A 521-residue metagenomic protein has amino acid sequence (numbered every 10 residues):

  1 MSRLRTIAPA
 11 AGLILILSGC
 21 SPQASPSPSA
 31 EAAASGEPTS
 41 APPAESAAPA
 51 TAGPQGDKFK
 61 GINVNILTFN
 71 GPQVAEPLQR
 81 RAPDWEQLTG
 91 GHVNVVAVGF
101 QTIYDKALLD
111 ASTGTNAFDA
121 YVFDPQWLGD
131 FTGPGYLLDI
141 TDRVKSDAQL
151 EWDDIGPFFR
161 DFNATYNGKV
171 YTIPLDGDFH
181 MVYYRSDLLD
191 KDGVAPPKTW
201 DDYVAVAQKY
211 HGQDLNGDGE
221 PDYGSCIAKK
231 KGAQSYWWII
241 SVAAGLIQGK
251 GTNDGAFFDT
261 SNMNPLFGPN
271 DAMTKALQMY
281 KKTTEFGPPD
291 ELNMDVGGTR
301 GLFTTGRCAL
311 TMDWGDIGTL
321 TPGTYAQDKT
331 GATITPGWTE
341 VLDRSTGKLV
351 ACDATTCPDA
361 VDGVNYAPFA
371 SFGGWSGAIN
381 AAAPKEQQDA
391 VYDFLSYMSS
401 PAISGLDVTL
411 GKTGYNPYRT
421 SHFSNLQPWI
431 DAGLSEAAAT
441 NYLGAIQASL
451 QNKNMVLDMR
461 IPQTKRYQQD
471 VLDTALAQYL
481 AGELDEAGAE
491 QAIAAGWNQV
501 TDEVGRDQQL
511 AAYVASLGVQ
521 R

Functional and structural regions predicted by a protein language model:
C20-A30: Bacterial lipoprotein signal-peptidase II cleavage site
A47-K58, P125-H180, A195, W238 (+3 more regions): Hinge/lid segment of periplasmic solute-binding proteins
A50, T346-G363, T409-Q478, A511-R521: Long, aromatic- and glycine/proline-rich binding clefts that accommodate carbohydrate-like moieties
K60-G71, G91-V96, D119-A120, Y171 (+2 more regions): Short, well-ordered beta-strand elements
R81-I155, D187-K198, L310, G323-Y325 (+2 more regions): Extracytoplasmic "Venus flytrap"/periplasmic binding protein-like
F162-L175, H180, V204-M263: Extracytoplasmic/periplasmic solute-binding protein
K191-D192, E285, T324-P417: Extracytoplasmic/periplasmic substrate-recognition and gating elements
V206-A207, D254-N293, I334-W338, A354-T356: Glycine-centered hinge/linker elements that transmit conformational signals in sensory and ligand-binding systems
